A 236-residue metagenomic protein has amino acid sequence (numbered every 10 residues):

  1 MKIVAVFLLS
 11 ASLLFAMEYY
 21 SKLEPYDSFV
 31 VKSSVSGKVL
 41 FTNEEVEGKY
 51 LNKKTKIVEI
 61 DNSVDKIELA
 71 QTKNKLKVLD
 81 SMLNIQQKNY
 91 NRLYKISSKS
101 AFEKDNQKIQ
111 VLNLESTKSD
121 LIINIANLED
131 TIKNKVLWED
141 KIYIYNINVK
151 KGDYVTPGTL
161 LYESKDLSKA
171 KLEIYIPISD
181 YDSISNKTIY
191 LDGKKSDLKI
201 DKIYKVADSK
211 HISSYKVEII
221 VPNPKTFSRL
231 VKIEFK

Functional and structural regions predicted by a protein language model:
I3-L14: Sec-dependent N-terminal signal peptides
M17-Q71, Y204: Long, amphipathic coiled-coil "stalk"/hairpin helices in large membrane-associated assemblies
E18-V39, L121-K141, E163-S164, D201-S209: Short beta-strand-turn/beta-hairpin segments enriched in glycine/proline and small hydrophobics that form edge-strand
K22, Y50-N52, W138-Y175: Surface-exposed patches in structured soluble domains
F41-L51, N148, P224-E234: Exposed loop and linker-edge segments at protein-protein interfaces
L76-E115: Alpha-helical hairpins and coiled-coil heptad-repeat segments
S81, I109-W138, D153, I184: Extended amphipathic alpha-helical segments
Y162-A207, S213-N223, I233: Short, well-ordered beta-strand segments in soluble/periplasmic domains
